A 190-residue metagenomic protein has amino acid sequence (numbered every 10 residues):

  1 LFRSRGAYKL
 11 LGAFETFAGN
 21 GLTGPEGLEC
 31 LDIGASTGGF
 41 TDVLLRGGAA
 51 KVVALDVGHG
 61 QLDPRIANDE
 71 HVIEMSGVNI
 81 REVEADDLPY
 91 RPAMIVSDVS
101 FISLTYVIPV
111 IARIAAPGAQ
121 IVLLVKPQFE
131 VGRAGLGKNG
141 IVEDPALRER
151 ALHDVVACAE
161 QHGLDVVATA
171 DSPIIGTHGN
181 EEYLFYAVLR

Functional and structural regions predicted by a protein language model:
P25-S36: Conserved class I S-adenosyl-L-methionine
L28, V43-K51: Conserved S-adenosyl-L-methionine
V53-Y106: S-adenosyl-L-methionine
T105-V122: A short glycine-rich, Lys/Arg-flanked "PGG" loop and its adjoining helix->strand segment in the class I
G118-G132: Conserved beta-strand signature within the Rossmann-like core of class I S-adenosyl-L-methionine
I174-R190: Core SAM-dependent methyltransferase catalytic element
